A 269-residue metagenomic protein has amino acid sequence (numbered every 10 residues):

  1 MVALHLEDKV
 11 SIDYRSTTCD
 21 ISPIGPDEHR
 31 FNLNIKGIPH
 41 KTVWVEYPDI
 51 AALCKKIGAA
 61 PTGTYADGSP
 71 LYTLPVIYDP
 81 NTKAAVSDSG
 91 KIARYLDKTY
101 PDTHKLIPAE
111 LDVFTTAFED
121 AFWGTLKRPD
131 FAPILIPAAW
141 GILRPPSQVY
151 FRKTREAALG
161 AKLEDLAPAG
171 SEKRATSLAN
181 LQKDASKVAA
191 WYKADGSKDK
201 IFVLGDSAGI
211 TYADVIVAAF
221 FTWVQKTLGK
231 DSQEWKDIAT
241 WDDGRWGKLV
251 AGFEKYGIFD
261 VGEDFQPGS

Functional and structural regions predicted by a protein language model:
M1-V149: GST-like domain detector, emphasizing the conserved glutathione-binding G-site in the N-terminal thioredoxin-like
R30-N34, K55, A179, S186-K193 (+1 more regions): Surface-exposed alpha-helical segments enriched in charged/polar residues
V43-Y47, A109, F202-A208, E263-P267: Acidic carboxylate-rich catalytic motifs and surrounding loops in phosphoryl-/glycosyl-chemistry enzymes
T99, W191-A194, Y256: Structured segments of extracytoplasmic/periplasmic soluble domains in secreted or envelope-associated proteins
A121-D243: GST-like fold's C-terminal all-alpha helical module
R245-G247: Intrinsically disordered, low-complexity polar regions and short flexible loop motifs
A251-S269: Charge-dense, extended regions
